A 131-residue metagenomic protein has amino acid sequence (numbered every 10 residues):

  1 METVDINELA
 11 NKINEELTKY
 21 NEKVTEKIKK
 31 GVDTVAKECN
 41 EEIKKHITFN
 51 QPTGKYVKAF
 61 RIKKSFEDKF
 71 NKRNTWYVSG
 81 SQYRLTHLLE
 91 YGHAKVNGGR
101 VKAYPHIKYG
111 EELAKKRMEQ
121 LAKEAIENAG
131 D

Functional and structural regions predicted by a protein language model:
M1-R73, Y83, Y91-D131: Short, Lys/Arg-rich flexible segments
G80: Residues immediately flanking
H87: Aromatic/pi-system hotspot detector in well-structured domains
